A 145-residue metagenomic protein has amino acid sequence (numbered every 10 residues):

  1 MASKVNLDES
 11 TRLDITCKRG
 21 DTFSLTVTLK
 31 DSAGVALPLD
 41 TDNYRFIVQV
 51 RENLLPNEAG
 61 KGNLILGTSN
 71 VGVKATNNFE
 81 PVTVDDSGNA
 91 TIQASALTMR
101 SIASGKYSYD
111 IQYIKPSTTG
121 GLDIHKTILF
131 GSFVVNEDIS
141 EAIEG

Functional and structural regions predicted by a protein language model:
M1-G145: Contiguous segments within soluble domain cores/interaction surfaces
